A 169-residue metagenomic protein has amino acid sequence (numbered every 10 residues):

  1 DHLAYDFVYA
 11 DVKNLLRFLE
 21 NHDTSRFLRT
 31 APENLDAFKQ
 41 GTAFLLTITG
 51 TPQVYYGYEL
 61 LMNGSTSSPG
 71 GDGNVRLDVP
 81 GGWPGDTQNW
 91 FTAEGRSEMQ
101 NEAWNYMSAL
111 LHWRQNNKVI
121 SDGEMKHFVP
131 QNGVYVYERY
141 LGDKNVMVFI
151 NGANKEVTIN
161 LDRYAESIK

Functional and structural regions predicted by a protein language model:
D1-K13: Glycan-processing catalytic domains of CAZymes
Y9-V12, F18-N21, R26-S167: Loop/helix patches that line or flank the sugar-binding groove of alpha-linked glycan CAZymes
